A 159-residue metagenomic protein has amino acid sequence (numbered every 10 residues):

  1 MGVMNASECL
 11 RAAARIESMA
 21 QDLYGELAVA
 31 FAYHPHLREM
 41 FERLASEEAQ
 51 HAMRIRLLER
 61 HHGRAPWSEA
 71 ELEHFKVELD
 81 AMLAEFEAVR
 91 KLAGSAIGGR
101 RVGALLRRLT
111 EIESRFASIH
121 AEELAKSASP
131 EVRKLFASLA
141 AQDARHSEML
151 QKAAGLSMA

Functional and structural regions predicted by a protein language model:
M1-A159: Non-heme di-metal
